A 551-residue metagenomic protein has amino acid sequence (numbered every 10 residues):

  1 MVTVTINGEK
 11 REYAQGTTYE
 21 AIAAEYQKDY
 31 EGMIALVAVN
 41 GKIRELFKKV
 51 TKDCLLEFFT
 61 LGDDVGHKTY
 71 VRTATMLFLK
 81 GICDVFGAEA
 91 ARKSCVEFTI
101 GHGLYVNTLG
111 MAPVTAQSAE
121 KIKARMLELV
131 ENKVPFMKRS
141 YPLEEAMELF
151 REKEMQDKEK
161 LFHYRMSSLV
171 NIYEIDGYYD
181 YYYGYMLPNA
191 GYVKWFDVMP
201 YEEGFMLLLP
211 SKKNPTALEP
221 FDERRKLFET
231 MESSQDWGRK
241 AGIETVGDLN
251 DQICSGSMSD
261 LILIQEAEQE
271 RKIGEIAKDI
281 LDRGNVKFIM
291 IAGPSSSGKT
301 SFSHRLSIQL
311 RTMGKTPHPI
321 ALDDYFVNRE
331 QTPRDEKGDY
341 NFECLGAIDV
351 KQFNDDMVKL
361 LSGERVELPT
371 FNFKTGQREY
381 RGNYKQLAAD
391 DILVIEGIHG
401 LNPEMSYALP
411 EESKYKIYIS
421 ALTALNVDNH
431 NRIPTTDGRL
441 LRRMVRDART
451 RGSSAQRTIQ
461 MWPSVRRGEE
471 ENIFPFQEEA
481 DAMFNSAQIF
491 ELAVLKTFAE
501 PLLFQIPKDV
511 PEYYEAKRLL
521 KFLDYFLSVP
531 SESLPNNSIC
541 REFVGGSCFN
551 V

Functional and structural regions predicted by a protein language model:
K48-T69, G81, F86-G101, Y105-R271 (+2 more regions): Auxiliary tRNA-acceptor-end handling modules of aminoacyl-tRNA synthetases
G284, Y407-V551: Conserved NTP phosphate-binding and transfer environment spanning the P-loop NTPase/kinase superfamily
I289-I291: Hydrophobic anchor at the beta1->P-loop junction of P-loop NTPases
K299: Conserved lysine of the Walker
F302, L306: Hydrophobic positions on the alpha1 helix immediately C-terminal to the Walker A/P-loop
T312-E330: Short beta-strand-centered segment that lines the nucleotide-binding/catalytic pocket of NTP-utilizing
V327, Q331-K374: Conserved nucleotide-sensing/catalytic segment adjacent to the nucleotide-binding pocket in NTP-handling enzymes
N354-E412, W462-F476: Glycine-rich phosphate-binding loop used to anchor ATP phosphates in small-molecule kinases, encompassing both
